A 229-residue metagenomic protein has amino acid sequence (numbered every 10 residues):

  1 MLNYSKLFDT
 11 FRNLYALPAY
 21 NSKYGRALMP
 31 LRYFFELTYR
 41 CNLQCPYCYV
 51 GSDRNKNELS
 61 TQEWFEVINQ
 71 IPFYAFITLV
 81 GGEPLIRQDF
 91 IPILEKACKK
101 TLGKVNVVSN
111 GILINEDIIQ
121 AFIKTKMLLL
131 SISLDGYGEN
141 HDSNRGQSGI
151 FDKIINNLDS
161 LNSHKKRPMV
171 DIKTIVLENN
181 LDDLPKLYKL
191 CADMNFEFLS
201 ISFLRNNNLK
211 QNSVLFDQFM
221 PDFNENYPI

Functional and structural regions predicted by a protein language model:
M1, L59, I123-I229: Radical SAM enzyme [4Fe-4S]-AdoMet core and its adjacent flexible, acidic and glycine-rich loops/tails across
L2-L129, D222: Conserved alpha-helical substructure of the radical SAM core
